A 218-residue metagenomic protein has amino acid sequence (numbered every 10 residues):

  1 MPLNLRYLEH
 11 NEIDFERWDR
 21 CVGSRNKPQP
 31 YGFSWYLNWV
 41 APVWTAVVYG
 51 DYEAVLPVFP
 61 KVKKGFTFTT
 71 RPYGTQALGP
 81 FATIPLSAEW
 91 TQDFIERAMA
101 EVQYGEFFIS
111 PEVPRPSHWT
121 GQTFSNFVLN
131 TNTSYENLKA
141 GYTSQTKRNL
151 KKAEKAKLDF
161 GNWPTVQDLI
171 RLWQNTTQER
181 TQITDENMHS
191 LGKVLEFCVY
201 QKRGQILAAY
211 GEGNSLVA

Functional and structural regions predicted by a protein language model:
P2-D51, L56-G65, S110-A218: A conserved beta-strand-loop-helix scaffold within acyl/acetyltransferase catalytic domains
K63-Q122: Acyl-donor binding region in acyl/amide transferases
